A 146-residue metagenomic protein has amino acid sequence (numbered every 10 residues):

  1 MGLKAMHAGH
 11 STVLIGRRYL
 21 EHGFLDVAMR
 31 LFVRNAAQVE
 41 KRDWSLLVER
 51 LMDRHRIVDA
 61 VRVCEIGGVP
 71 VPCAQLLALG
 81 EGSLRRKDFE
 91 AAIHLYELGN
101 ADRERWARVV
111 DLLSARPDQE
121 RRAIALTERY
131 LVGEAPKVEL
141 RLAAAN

Functional and structural regions predicted by a protein language model:
M1-G2, M29-V33, D59-G67, A91-L98 (+1 more regions): Alpha-helical repeat scaffolds
M6-V13, E21-D26, Q38-S45, D53-V58 (+5 more regions): Generic helix N-cap/helix-start motif at coil->alpha-helix transitions
R18, R30, L46, R50 (+6 more regions): Residue-level signature for tetratricopeptide repeat
E21, R34, D53, I66-V69 (+4 more regions): Positions within ordered alpha-helical repeat solenoids
